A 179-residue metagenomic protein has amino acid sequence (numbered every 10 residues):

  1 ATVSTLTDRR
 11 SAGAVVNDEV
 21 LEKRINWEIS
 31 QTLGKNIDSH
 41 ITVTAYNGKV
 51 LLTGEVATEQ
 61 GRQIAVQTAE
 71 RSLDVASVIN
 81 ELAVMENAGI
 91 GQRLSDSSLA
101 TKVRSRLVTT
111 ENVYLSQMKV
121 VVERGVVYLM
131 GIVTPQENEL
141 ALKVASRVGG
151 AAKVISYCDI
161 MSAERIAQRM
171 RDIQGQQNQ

Functional and structural regions predicted by a protein language model:
A1-Q179: N-terminal targeting leaders
